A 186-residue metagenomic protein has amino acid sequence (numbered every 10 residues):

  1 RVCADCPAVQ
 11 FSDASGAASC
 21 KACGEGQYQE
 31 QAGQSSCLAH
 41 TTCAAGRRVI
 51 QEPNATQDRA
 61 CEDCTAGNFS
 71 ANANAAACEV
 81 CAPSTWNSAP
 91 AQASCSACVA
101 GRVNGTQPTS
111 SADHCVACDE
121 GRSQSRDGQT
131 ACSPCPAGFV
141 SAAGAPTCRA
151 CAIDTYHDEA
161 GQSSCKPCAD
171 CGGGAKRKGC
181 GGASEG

Functional and structural regions predicted by a protein language model:
R1-G186: Disulfide-rich, cysteine-dense extracellular ectodomains and adjacent flexible linkers of secreted and cell-surface
